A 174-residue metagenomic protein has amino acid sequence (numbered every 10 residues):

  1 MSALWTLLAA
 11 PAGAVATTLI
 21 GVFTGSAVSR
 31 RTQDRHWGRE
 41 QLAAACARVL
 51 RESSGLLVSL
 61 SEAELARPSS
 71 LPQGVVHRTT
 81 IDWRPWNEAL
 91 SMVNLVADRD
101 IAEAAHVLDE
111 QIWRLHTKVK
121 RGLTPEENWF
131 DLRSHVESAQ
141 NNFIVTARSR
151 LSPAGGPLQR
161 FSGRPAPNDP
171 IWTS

Functional and structural regions predicted by a protein language model:
M1-A12: Feature marks short, highly hydrophobic, charge-poor N-terminal signal-anchor/signal peptide-like helices that anchor
W5, F23-S174: Conserved non-transmembrane functional hotspots
